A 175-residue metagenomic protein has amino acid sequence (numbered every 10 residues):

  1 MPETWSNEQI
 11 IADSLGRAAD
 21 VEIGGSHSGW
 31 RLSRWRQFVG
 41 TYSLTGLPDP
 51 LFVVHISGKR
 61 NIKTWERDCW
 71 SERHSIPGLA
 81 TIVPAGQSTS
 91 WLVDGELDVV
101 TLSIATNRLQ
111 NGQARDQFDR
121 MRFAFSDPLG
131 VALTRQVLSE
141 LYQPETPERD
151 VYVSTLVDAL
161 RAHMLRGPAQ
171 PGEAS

Functional and structural regions predicted by a protein language model:
M1-L15: OB/S1-fold single-stranded nucleic-acid-binding modules and their adjacent gly/ser/pro-rich low-complexity linkers
D20-R120, T146: N-terminal regulatory/effector-sensing and dimerization cores that precede helix-turn-helix DNA-binding domains
R115-A174: Amphipathic alpha-helical segments enriched in hydrophobic/aromatic residues interleaved with Lys/Arg
